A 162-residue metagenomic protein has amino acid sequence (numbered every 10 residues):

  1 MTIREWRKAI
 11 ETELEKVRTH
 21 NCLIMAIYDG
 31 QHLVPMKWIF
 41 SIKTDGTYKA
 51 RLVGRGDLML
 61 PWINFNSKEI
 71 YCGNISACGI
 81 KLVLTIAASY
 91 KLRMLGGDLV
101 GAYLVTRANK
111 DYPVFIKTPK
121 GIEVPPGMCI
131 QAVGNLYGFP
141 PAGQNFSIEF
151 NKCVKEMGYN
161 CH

Functional and structural regions predicted by a protein language model:
M1-Y137, A142-K152, E156-H162: Chromodomain-type histone methyl-lysine reader module
